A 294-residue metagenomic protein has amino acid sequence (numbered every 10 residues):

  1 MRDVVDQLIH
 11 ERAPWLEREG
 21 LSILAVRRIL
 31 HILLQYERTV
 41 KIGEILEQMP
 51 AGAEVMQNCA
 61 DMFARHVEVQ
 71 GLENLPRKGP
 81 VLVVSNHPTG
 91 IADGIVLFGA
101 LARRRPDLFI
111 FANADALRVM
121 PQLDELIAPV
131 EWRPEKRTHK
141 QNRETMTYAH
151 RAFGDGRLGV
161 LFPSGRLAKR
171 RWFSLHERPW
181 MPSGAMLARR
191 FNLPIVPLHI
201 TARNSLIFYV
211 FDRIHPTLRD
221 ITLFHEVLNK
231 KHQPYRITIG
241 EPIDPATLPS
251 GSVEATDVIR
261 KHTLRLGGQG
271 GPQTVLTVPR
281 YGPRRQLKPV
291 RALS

Functional and structural regions predicted by a protein language model:
M1-V84, G94-V96, R103-D107, D124 (+1 more regions): Membrane-anchoring hydrophobic helices of lipid-metabolizing enzymes
R2-V5, N142-S294: Non-catalytic C-terminal accessory region of glycerolipid acyltransferases and related lyso-lipid remodeling enzymes
N58-A64, E135-K140, F173-S174: Short, flexible loop segments at the rims of nucleotide/cofactor-binding pockets, characterized by
L75, T89-G90, P134-R137: Glycine-/small-residue-rich active-site loops that bind phosphorylated ligands and cofactors
L82-V84, I127, V160-F162: Structural motif
H87-I91, R166-A168: Gly/Ser/Thr-rich loops at beta-strand to alpha-helix junctions that form or flank small-molecule/cofactor-binding
G99-A102, E177-P179: Glycine-rich, phosphate-binding/catalytic loops in enzymes
A102, P106-T147: Conserved nucleotide-cofactor-binding alpha/beta core module
